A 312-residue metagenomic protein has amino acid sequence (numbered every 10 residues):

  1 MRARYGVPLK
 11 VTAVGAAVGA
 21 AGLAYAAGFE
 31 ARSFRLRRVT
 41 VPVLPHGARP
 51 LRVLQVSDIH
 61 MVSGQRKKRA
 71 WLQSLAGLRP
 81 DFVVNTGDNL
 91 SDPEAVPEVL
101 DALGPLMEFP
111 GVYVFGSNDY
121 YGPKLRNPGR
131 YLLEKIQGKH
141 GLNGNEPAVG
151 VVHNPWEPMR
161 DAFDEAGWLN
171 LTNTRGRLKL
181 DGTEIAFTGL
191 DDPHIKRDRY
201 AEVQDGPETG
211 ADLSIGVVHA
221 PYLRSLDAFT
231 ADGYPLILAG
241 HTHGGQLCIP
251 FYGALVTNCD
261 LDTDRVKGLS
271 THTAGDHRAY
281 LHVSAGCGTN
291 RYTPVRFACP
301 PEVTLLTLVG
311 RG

Functional and structural regions predicted by a protein language model:
M1-G15: Membrane-penetrating hydrophobic segments
T12-A13, V18-A102, G122: N-terminal active-site segment of His-dependent metallophosphoesterases
P42-L54, W168-L169, R175-F187, L213 (+2 more regions): Beta-strand-turn-beta hairpins that frame and shape the catalytic cleft of phosphate-ester-processing enzymes
P50-R69, L90-D92, Y121-L132, F251-D262 (+1 more regions): Acidic/histidine-rich helix-loop elements that form or flank divalent-metal/phosphate-binding sites at the catalytic
L54-S57, F82-D88, G111-S117, L171-N173 (+3 more regions): Active-site neighborhood of phospho(di)ester-bond hydrolases with catalytic His/Asp-centered motifs
M61-R66, L90-E94, N118-L125, P147 (+6 more regions): Active-site environment of divalent metal-dependent phosphoester hydrolases
K67-K179: Core catalytic region of metal-dependent phosphoesterases/phosphodiesterases, especially metallo-beta-lactamase-like
P221-T304: Conserved beta-sheet core of the metallophosphoesterase superfamily
